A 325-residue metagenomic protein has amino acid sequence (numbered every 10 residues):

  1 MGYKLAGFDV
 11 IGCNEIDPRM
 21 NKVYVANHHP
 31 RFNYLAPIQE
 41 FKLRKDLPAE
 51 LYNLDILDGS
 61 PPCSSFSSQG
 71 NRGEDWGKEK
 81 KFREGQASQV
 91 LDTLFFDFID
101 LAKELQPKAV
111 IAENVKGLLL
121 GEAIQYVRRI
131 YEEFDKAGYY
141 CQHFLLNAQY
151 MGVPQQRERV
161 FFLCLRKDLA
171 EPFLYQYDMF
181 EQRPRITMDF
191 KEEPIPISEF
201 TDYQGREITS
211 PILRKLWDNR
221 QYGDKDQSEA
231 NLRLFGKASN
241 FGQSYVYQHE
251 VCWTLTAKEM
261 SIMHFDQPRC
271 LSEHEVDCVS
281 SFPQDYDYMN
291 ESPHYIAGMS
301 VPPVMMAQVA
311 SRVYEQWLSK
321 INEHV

Functional and structural regions predicted by a protein language model:
M1-E40: SAM cofactor-binding core of SAM-dependent methyltransferases, primarily the Rossmann-like beta-alpha-beta module
M1-L5, A26, D100-K103, E132 (+2 more regions): Short, well-ordered alpha-helices that flank and scaffold nucleotide-derived cofactor binding pockets
C13, L35, D58, I111-A112: Generic enzyme active-site microenvironment
I16-F32, I56, P154-Q156, V160-R166: Accessory recognition modules or surfaces
V25-P62: Short, structured active-site "lid" loops
R44-L54, S64, S68-Y245: Class I S-adenosyl-L-methionine
R206-V325: C-terminal target-recognition/interaction regions appended to catalytic cores
